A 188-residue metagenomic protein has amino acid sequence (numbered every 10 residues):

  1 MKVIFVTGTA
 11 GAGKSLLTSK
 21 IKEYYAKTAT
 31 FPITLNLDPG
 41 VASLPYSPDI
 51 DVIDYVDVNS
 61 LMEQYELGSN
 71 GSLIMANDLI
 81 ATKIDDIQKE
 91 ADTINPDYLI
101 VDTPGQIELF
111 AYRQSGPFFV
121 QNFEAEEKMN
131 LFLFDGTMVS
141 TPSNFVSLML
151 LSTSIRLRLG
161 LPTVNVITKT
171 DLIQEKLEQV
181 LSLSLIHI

Functional and structural regions predicted by a protein language model:
M1-T7, A12, L16-F118, E124-M129: Nucleotide-state-sensitive switch-loop elements of NTP-binding domains
G8-T9, F134-T137, V164-L183: G-domain G4 guanine-recognition motif of GTPases
P48, Y112-Q114, N144-F145, L177-Q179: Short amphipathic alpha-helical segments
N77, A81, S143-V146, L150: Non-membrane alpha-helical structural segments and their capping/turn regions in soluble enzymes
P104-A111, E126-L148, T170-Q174: Conserved Switch II/interswitch segment of TRAFAC-class P-loop GTPases
S115-P117, V146-T153: Conserved mixed alpha/beta catalytic, RNA-binding, or beta-rich assembly cores of soluble enzyme, regulatory
F119-E126, S152-L159: Substrate-engagement module of ASCE P-loop NTPases
I186-I188: Conserved small/polar residues in nucleotide/adenosyl-binding loops
